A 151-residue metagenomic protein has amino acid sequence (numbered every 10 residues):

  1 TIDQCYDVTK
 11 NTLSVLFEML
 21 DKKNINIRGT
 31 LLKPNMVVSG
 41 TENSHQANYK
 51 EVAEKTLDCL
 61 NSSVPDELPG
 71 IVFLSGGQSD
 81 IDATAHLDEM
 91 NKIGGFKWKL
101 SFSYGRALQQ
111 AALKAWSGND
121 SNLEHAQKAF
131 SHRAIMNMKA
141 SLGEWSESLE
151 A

Functional and structural regions predicted by a protein language model:
I2-A151: Active-site capping/gating regions of soluble enzymes
